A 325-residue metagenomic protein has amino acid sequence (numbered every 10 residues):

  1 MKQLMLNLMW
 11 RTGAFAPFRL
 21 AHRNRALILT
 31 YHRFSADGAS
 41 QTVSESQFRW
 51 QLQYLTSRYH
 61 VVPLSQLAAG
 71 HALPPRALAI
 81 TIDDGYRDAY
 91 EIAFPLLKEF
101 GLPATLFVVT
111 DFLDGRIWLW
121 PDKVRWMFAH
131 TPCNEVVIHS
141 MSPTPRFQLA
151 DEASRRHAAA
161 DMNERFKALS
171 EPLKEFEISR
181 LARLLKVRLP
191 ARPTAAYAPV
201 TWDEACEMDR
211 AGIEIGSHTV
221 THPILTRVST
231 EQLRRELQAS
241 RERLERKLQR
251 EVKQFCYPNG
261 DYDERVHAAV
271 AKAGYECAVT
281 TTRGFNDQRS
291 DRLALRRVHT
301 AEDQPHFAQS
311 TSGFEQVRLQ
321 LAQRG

Functional and structural regions predicted by a protein language model:
M1-T81, D88-Y90, A104, L119-V136 (+3 more regions): C-terminal active-site subregion of NodB/CE4 polysaccharide deacetylases
M5-L6, A16, R116-A211: Extended, charge-rich helix/loop segments that form flexible, surface "patches" used to engage negatively charged
L29, L73-P74, Y86, F94-F107 (+4 more regions): CE4/NodB-like, metal-dependent polysaccharide N-deacetylase domain that modifies extracellular/periplasmic N-acetylated
T110-D114: Short beta-alpha junction loops
